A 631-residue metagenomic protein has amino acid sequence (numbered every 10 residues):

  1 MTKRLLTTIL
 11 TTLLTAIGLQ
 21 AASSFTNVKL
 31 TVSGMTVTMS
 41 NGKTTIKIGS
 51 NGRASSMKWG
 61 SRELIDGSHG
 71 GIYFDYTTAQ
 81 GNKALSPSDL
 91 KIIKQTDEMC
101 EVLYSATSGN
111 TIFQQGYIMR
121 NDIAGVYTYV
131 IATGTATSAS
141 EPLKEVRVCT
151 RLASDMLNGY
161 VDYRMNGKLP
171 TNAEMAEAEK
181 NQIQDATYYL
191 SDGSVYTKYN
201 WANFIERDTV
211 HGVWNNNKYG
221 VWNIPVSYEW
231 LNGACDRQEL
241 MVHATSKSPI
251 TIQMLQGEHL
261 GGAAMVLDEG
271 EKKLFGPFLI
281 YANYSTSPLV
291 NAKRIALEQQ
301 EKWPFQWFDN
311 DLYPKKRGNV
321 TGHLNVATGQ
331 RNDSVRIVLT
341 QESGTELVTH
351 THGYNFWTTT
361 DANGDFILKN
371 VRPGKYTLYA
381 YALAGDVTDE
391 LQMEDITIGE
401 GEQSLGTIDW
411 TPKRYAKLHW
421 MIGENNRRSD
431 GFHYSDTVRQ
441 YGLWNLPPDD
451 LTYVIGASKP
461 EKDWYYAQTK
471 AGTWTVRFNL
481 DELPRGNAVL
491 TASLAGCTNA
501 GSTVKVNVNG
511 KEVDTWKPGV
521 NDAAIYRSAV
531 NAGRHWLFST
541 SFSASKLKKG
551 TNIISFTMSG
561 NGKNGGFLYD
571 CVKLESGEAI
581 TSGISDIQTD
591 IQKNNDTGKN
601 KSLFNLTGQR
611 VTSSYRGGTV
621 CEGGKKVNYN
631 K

Functional and structural regions predicted by a protein language model:
T31, D75-T135: Extended, loop-rich substrate-binding clefts of extracytoplasmic carbohydrate-active enzymes
V32-D89, M99: Acidic-aromatic substrate-binding/catalytic surfaces of carbohydrate-active enzymes
R151-E271: A contiguous, surface-exposed recognition patch within enzymatic or periplasmic domains that forms
G318-T328, G364, I408: A short, amphipathic beta-strand motif
T345-D365: Short, acidic Ser/Thr/Gly-rich low-complexity loop/linker segments typical of extracellular and cell-surface proteins
G364, G374-G385: A short, solvent-exposed beta-strand micro-motif common in secreted/extracellular proteins
L383-T407, T411: Structured interaction patches on ligand/partner-binding surfaces of diverse proteins
A471, N479, R485, L494-A579: Beta-strand-rich ligand-recognition modules
